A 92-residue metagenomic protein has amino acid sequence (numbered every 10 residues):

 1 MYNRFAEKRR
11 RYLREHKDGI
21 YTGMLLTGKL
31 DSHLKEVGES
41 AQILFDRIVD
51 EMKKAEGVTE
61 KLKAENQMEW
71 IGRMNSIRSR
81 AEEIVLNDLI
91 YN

Functional and structural regions predicted by a protein language model:
M1-N92: Extended, charged helical/alpha-beta scaffold domains that provide interaction surfaces
